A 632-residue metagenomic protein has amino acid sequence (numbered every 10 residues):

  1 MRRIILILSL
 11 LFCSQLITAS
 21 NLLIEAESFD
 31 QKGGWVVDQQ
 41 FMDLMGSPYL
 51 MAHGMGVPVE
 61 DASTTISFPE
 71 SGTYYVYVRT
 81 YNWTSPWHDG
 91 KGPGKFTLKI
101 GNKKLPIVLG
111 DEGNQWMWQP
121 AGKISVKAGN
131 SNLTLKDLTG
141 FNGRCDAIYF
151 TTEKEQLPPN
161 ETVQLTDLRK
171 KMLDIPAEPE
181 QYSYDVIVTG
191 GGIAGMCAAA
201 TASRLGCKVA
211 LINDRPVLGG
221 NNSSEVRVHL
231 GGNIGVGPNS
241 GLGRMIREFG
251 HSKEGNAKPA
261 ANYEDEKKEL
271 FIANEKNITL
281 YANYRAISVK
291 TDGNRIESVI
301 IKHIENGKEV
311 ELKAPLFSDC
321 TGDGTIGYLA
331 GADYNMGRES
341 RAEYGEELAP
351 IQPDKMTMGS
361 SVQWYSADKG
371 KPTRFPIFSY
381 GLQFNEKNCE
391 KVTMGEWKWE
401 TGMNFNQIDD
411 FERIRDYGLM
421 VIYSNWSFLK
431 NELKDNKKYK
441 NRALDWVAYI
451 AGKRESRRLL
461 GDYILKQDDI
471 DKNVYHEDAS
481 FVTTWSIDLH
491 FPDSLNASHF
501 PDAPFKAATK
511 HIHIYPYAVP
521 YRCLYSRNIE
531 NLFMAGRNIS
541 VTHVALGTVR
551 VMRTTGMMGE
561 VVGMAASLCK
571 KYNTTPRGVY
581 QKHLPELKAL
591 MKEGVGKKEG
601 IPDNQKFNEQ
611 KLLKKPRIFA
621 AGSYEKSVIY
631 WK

Functional and structural regions predicted by a protein language model:
M1-S20: Bacterial Sec-dependent N-terminal signal peptides
S20-E178: Extracytoplasmic
W87-G90, C145-A147, P159-T162, A199-T201 (+5 more regions): Short, solvent-exposed loop/turn and secondary-structure capping segments
P176-A177, N221, N283, R295-S298 (+1 more regions): Flavin (FAD/FMN)-binding glycine-rich loop and adjacent Rossmann-like elements that form
E180-G192: Beta1/beta-strand and adjacent pyrophosphate-binding region of the FAD-binding site in flavoprotein oxidoreductases
G195: N-terminal Rossmann-fold NAD(P) dinucleotide-binding loop
T201, C207-K208, N213-D292, N335 (+1 more regions): Conserved N-terminal/central alpha/beta ligand/cofactor-binding core
